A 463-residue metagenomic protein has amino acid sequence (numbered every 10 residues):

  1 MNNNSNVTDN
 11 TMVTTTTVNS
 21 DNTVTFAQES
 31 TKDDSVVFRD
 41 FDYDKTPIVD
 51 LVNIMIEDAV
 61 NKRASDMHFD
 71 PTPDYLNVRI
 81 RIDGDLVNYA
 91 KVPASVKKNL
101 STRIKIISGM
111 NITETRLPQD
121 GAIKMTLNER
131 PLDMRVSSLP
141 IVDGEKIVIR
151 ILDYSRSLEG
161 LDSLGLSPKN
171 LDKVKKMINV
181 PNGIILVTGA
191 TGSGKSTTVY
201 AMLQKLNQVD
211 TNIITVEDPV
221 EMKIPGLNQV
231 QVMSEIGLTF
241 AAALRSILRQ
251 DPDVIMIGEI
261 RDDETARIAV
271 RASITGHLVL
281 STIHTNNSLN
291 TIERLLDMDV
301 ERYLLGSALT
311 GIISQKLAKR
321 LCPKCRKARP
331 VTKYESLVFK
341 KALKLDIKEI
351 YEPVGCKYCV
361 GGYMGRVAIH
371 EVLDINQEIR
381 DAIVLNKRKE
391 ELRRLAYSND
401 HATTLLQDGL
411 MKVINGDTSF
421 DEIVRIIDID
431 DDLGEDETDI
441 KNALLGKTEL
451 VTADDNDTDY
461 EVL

Functional and structural regions predicted by a protein language model:
M1, N22-S30, S95-V96: Switch/coupling subdomain of P-loop NTPase systems
N2-N4, T8-T17, V36-L463: Short, flexible helix-loop junctions that flank or precede catalytic/ligand sites
